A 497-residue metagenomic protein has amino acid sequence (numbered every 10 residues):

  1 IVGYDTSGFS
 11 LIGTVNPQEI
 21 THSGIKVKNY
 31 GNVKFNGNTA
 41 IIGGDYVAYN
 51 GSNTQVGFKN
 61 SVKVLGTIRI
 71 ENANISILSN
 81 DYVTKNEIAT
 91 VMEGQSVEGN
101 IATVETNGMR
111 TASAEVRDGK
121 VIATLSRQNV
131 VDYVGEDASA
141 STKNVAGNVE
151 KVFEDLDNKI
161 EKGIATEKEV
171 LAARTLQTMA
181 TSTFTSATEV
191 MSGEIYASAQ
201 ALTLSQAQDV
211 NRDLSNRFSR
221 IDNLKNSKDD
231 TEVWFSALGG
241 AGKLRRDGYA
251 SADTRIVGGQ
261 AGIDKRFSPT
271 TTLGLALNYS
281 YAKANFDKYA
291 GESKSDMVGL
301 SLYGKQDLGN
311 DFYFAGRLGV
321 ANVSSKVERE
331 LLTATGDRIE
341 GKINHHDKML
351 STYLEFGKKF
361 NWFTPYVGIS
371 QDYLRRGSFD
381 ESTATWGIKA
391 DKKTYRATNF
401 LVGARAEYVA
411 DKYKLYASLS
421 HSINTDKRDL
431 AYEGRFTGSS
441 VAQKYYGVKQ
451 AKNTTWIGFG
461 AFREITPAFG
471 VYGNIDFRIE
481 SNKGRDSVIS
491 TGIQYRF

Functional and structural regions predicted by a protein language model:
V2-I20, N29, N80-I88, E93-R255: Outer-membrane translocation/initiation segment of Type V secreted surface proteins
G8-I88: Extracellular beta-strand/loop-rich repeat segments of large surface/secreted proteins
E167-F363, K449, D476, S481-V488 (+1 more regions): Outer membrane beta-barrel translocator domains of Type V secretion systems
D247-T254, Y289-G291, S324-H345, R375-R396 (+1 more regions): Solvent-exposed, glycine/polar-rich loop segments of beta-barrel outer-membrane systems
S301, Q306, K389-F497: Outer membrane beta-barrel transmembrane domains
L331, Y366-S370, S422: Generic detector of multi-pass transmembrane helix bundles and their immediately adjacent loops in polytopic membrane
K358, F363, G368-L374: Solvent-exposed flexible segments
